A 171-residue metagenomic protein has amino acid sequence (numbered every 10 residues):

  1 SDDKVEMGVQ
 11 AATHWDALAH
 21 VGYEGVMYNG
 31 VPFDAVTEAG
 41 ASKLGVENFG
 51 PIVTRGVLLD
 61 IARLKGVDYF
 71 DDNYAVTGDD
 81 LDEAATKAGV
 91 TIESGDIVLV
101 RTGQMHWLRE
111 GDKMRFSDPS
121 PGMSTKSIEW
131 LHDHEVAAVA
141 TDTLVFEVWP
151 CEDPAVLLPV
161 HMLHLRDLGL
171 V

Functional and structural regions predicted by a protein language model:
S1-V171: Active-/binding-site microenvironments in catalytic and ligand-binding cores
